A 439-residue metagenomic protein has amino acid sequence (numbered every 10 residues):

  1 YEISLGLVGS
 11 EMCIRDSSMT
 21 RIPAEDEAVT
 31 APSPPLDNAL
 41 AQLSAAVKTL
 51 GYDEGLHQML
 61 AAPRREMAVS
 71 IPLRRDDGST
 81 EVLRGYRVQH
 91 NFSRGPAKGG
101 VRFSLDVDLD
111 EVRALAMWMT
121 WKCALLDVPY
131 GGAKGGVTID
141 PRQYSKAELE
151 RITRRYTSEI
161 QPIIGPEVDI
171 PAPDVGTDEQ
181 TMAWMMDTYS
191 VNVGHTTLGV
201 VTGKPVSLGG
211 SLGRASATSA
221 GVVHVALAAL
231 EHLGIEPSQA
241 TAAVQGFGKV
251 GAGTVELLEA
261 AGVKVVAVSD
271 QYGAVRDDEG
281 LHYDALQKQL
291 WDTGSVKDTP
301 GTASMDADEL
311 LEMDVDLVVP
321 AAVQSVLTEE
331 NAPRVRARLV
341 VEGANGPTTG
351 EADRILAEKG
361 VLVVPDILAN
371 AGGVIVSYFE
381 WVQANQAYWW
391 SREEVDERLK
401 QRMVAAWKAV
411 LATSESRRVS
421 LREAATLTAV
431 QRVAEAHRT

Functional and structural regions predicted by a protein language model:
Y1-I14: Short, small-residue-biased leader/transition segments that mark boundaries at the very start of proteins
T30, A229-L230, R334-T439: Adenosine-phosphate binding glycine-rich loop
T30-S70: Short, Gly/Pro- and small/polar-rich lid/capping loops
V69-P141: Glycine-rich, N-terminal phosphate-binding loop and its surrounding beta-alpha-beta segment
S104, A124-S238: Glycine/serine-rich phosphate-binding loop and adjoining beta1-alpha1 elements at the start of nucleotide-handling
G210-E312: Glycine-rich phosphate/diphosphate-binding loop of Rossmann-like nucleotide-binding domains
G273-V363: Rossmann-like adenosine-cofactor binding region
